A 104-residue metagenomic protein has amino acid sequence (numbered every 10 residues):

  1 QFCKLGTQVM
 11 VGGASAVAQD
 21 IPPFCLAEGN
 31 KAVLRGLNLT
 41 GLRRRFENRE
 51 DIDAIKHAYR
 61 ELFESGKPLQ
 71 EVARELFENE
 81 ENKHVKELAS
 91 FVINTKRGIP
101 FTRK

Functional and structural regions predicted by a protein language model:
Q1-V33: Structural signal for interior beta-strand "rungs" in well-ordered beta-sheet cores of soluble enzyme domains
N30-K104: Terminal amphipathic alpha-helical/low-complexity segments used for targeting or macromolecular assembly
